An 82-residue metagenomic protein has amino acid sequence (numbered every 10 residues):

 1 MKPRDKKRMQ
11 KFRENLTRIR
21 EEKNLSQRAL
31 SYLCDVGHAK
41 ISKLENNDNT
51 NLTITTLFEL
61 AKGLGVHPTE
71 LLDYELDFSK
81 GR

Functional and structural regions predicted by a protein language model:
M1-E22: A short, Lys/Arg-rich alpha-helix, primarily the initiator
M1-P3, K43, E70-R82: Short, charged recognition helix plus adjacent turn of helix-turn-helix-like nucleic-acid-binding domains
N15, S26, T53-T56, H67: Residues that mark the N-terminal boundary/hinge immediately upstream of a DNA-recognition element
I19, L33, L44, Y74: Residues in the recognition helix of alpha-helical DNA-binding motifs
E21, Y32, K62: Alpha-helical residues within the helix-turn-helix
N24-K43, T50: Short alpha-helical DNA-recognition segment
D48-K62: Short, basic-rich loop-to-helix N-cap that marks the start of a DNA-contacting helix
